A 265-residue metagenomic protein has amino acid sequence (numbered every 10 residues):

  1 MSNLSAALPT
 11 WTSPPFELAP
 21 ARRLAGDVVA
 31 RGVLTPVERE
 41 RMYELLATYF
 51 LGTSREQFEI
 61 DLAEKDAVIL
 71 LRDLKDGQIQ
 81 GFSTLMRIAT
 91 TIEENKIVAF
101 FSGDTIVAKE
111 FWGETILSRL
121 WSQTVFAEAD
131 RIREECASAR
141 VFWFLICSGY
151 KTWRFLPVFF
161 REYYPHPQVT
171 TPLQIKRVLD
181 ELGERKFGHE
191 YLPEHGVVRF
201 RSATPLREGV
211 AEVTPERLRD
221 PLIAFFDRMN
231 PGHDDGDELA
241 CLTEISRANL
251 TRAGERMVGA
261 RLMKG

Functional and structural regions predicted by a protein language model:
M1-R39, Y43-Y49, Q57-A67, I79-Q80 (+1 more regions): Terminal substrate-recognition subdomain of acyl/acetyltransferases
D61-E64, I79-E93, I97: Glycine/small-residue-rich interface belts in oligomeric ring/scaffold proteins and their assembly partners
E64-D66, L74, N95-K96, F101 (+1 more regions): Short, well-ordered loop/turn elements at secondary-structure boundaries
L70, G77-I88, F101, I106: Conserved beta-strand in the GNAT
M86, I97-A99, T115-W121: "Short basic amphipathic alpha-helical interaction patches in structured regions
I97-K109, I146: Conserved acetyl-CoA binding element of GNAT-fold acetyltransferases
V107, W112-A129: Conserved acetyl-CoA-binding loop-helix of GNAT-fold acetyltransferases
